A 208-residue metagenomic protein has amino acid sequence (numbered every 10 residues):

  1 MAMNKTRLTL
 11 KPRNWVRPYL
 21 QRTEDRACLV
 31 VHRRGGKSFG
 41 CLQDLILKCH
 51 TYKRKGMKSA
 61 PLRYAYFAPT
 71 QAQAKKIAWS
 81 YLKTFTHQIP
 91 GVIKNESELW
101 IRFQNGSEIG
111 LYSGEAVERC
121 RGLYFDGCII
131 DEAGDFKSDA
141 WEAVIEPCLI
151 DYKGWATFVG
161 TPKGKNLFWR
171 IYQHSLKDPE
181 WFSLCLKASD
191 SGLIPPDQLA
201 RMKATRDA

Functional and structural regions predicted by a protein language model:
M1-A208: Phosphate/NTP-binding elements of NTP-utilizing enzymes
